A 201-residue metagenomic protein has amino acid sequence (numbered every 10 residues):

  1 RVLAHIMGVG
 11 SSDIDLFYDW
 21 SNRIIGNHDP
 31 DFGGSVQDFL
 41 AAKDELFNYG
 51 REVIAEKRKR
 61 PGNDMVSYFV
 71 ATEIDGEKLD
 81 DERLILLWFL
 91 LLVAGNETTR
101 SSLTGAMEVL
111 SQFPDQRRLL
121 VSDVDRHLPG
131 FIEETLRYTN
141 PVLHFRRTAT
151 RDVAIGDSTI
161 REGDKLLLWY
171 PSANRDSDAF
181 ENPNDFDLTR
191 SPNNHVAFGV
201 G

Functional and structural regions predicted by a protein language model:
R1-G201: Cytochrome P450
